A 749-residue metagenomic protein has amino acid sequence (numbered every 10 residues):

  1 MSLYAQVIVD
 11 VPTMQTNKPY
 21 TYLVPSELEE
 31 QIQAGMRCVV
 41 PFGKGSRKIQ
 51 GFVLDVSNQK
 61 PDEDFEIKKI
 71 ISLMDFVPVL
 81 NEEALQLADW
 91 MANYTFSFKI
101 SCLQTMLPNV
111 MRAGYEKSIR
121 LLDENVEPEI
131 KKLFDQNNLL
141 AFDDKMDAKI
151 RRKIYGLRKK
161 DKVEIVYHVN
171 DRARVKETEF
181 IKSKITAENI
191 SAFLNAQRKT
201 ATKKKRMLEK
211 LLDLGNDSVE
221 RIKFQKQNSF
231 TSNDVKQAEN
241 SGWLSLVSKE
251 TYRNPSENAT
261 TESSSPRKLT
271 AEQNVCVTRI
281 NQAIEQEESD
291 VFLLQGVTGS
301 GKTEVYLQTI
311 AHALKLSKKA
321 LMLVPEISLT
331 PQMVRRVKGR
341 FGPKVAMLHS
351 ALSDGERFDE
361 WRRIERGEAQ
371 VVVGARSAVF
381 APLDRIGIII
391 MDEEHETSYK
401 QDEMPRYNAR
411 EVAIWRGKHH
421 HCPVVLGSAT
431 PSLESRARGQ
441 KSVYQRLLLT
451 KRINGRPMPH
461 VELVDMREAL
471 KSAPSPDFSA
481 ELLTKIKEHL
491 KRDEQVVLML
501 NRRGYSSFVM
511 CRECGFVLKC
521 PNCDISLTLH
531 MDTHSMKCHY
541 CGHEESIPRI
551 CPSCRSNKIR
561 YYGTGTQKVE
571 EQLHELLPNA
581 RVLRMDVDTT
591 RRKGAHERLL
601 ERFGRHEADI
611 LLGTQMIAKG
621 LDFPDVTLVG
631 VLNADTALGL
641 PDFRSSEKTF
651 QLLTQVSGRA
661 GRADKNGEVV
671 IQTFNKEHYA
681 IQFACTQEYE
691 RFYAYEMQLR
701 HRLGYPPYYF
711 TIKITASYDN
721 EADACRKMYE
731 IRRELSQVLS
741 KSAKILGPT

Functional and structural regions predicted by a protein language model:
M1-A375, V379-S428, S442-R456, V738: Accessory, non-ATPase domains that flank or precede helicase/AAA+ motor cores in DNA-metabolism machines
D10, I130-K131, H701-P706, T749: Short, flexible, solvent-exposed loop/turn segments with mixed acidic/basic and small polar residues
K18-Y20, I49-G51, S507, A722 (+1 more regions): Short beta-strand segments
D55-S57, L107, Y167-V169, S248-E250 (+4 more regions): A general secondary-structure junction signal
S264-T270, E288-C725, R733, Q737: Inter-lobe coupling/hinge segments of SF2-like helicase ATPases
L583, L739-T749: Short beta-strand elements
